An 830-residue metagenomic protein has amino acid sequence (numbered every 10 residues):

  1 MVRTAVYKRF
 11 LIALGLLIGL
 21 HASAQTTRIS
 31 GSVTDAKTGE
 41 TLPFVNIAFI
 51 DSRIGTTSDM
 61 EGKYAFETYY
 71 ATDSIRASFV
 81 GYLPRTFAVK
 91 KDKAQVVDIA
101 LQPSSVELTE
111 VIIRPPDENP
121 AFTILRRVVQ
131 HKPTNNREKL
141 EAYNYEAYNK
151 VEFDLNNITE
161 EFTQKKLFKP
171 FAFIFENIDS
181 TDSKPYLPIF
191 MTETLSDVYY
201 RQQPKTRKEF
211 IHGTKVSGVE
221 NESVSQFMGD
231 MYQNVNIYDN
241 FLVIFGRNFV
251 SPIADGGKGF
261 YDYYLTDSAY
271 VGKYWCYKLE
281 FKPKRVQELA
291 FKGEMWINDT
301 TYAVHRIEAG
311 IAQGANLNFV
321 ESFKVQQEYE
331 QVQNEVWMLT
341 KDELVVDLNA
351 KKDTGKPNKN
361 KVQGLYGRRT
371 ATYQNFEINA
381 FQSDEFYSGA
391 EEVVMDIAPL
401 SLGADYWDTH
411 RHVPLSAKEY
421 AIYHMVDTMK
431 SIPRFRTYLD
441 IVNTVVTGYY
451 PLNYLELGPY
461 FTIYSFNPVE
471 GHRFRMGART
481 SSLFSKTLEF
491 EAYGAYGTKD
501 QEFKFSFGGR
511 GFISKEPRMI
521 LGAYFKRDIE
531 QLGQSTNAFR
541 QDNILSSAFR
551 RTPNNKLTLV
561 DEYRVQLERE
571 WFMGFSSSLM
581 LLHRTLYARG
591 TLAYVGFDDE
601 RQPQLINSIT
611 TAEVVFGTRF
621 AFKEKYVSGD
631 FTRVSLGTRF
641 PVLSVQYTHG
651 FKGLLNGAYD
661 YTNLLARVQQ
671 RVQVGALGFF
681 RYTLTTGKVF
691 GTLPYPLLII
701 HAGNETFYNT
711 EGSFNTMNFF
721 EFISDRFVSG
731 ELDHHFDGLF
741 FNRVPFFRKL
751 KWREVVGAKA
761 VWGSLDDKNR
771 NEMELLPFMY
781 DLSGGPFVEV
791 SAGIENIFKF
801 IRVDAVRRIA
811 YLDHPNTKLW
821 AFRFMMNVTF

Functional and structural regions predicted by a protein language model:
M1-S32, I47, S74, L108-V111 (+3 more regions): Bacterial Sec-dependent N-terminal signal peptides
T27-I29, A36-D51, Y70: Short, ordered, surface-exposed loop/turn motifs in non-cytosolic proteins
I29-D35, G62, I99: A short, amphipathic beta-strand motif
V45-F49, I75, I113, Y145 (+2 more regions): Hydrophobic beta-strand segments
F49-D51, S74-F87: A short, solvent-exposed loop/turn motif at the edges and junctions of modular extracellular/periplasmic domains
S52-K63: Short, acidic Ser/Thr/Gly-rich low-complexity loop/linker segments typical of extracellular and cell-surface proteins
S105, E110-C276, K282-A290, K352 (+8 more regions): Structured extracytoplasmic
F386-F830: Exposed, low-structure sequence patches enriched in small/polar residues
